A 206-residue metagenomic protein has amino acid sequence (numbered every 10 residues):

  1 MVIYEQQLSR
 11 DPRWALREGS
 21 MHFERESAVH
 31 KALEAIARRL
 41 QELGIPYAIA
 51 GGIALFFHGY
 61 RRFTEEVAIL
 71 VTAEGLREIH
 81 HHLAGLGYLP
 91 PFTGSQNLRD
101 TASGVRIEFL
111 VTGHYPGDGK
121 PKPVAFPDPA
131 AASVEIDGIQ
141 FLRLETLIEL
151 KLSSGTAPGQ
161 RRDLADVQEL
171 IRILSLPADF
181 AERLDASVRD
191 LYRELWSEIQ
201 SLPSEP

Functional and structural regions predicted by a protein language model:
M1-P206: Compositionally biased terminal segments of proteins
